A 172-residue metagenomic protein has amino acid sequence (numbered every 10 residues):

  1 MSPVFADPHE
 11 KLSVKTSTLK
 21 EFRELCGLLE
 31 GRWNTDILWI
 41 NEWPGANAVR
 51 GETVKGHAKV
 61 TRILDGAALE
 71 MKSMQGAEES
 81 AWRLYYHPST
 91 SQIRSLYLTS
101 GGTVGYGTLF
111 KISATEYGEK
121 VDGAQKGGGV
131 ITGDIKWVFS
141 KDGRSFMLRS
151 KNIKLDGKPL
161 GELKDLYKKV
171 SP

Functional and structural regions predicted by a protein language model:
M1-P3: C-terminal segment of classical bacterial N-terminal signal peptides
F5-P172: Hydrophobic small-molecule pocket/channel-lining residues, especially in calycin-type beta-barrels
